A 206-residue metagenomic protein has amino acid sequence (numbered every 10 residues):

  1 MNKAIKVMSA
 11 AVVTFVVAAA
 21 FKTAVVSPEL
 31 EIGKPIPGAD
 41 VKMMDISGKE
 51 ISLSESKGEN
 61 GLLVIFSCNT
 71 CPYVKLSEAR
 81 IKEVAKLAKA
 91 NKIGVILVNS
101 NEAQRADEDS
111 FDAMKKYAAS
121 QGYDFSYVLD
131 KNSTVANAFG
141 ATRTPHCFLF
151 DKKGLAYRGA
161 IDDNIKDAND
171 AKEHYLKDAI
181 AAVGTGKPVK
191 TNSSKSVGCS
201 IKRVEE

Functional and structural regions predicted by a protein language model:
M1-S27: Bacterial Sec-dependent N-terminal signal peptides
K22-S54: N-terminal "domain-start" segment that seeds a small globular fold
S52-K75, I180: Short active-site neighborhood of thiol/selenol oxidoreductases, capturing the structured segment around
V64-I65, G94-N99, S126-V128, C147-L149 (+1 more regions): Structural recognition of the beta-strand scaffold that forms the well-ordered cores of secreted hydrolase catalytic
C71-P72, S100-R105, D163-D167: Short histidine/acidic/glycine/proline-rich micro-motifs that form metal- and phosphate-coordinating active-site loops
K75-S120, K131-N137: Structural microenvironment flanking redox-active thiols in thiol-disulfide oxidoreductases
K115-D151, L155: Short, internal strand/loop/helix patches that form the active-site neighborhood or redox-interaction surface
L149-E206: Thiol-/selenol-based redox modules, centered on thioredoxin-like and closely related oxidoreductase domains
